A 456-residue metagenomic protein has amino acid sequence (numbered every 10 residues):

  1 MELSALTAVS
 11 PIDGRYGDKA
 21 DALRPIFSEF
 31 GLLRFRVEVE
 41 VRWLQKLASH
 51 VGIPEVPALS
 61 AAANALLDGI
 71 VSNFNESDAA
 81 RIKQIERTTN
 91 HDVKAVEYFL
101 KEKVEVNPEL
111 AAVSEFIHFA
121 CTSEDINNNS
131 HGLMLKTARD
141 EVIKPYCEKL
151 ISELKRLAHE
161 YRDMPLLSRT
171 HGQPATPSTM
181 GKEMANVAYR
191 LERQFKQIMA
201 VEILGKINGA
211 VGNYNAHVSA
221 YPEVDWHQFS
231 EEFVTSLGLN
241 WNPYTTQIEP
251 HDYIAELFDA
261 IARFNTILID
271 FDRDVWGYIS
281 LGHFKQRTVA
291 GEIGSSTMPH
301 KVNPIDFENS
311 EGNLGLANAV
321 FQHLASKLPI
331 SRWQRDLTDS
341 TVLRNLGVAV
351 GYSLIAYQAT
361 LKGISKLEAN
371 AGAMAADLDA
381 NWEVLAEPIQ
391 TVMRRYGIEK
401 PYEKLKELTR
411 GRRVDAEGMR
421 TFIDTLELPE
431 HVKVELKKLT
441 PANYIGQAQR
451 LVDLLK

Functional and structural regions predicted by a protein language model:
M1-R34, A62, I85-T89, G282-F284 (+1 more regions): Glycine-rich cofactor/substrate-binding loops
E2-H217, Y221-E232, G294, F307-N309 (+5 more regions): A helix-coil-helix interface module used to build multimeric assemblies and to scaffold catalytic/cofactor sites
W43-L47, F99, K103, A138 (+17 more regions): Generic, well-ordered alpha-helical scaffold segments in large soluble proteins
S123, V218-Y221, V234-S236, W241-I248 (+2 more regions): A structural signal for small-residue-enriched, beta-sheet-centric alpha/beta enzyme cores and oligomeric scaffold folds
K136-K144, E148-I151, K155, A185-A188 (+8 more regions): Short amphipathic alpha-helical segments with heptad-repeat character
L157, Y161-M164, I198-V201, G205 (+6 more regions): Hydrophobic stripe of amphipathic alpha-helices that form coiled-coil interfaces
Q194, N240, T246-R332: Glycine-rich anion/phosphate-binding loop at the beta-strand->alpha-helix junction
